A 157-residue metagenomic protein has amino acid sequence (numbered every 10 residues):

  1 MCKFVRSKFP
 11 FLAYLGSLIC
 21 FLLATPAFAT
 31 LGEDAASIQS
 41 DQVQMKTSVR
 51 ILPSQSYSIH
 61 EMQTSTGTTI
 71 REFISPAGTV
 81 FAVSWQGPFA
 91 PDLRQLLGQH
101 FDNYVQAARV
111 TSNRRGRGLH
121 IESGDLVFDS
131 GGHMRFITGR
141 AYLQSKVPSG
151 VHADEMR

Functional and structural regions predicted by a protein language model:
M1-F11: N-terminal secretory signal peptides that target proteins for export/translocation
S7, Q44, S65-T68, F89-P91 (+2 more regions): A generic structural micro-environment signature that highlights single residues at secondary-structure boundaries
P10-L18: Sec-dependent N-terminal signal peptides
A24-P26: N-terminal signal peptide c-region/cleavage motif recognized by signal peptidases
T30-Q86, R94: N-terminal secretory signal peptides
I74-R114: Mature extracytoplasmic domains of secretory-pathway proteins
H100-R157: Helix-rich interaction surfaces within compact, conserved domain-sized segments that mediate assembly or partner
